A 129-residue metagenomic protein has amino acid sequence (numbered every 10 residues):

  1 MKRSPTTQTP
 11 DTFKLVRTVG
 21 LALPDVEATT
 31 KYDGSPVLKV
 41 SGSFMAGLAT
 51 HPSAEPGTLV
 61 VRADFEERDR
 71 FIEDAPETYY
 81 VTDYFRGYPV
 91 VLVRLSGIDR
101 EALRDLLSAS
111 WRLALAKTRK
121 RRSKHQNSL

Functional and structural regions predicted by a protein language model:
M1-L129: Charge-dense, helix-prone N-terminal extensions
